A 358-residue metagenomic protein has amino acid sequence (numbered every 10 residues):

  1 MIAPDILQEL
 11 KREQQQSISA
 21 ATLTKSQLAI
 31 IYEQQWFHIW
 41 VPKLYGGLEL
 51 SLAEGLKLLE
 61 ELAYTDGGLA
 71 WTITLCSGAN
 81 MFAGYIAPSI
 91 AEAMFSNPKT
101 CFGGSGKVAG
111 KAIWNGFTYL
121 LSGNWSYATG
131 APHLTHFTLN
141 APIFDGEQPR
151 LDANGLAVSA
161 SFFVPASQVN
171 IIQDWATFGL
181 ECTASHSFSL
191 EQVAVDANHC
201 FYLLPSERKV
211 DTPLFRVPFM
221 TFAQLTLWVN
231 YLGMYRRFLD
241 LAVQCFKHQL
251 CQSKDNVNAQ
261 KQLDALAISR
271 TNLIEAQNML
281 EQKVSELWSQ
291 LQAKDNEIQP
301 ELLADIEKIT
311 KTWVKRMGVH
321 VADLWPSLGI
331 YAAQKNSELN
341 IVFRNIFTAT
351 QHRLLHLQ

Functional and structural regions predicted by a protein language model:
I6-E9, F238-L241, N272, M279 (+1 more regions): Amphipathic, well-ordered alpha-helical segments in soluble domains
K11, Q15-I18, I274-T312, W325-A333: C-terminal helix-coil-helix/basic helical segment that borders enzyme active sites and/or dimer interfaces and provides
L23-E33, H38-L134: Glycine-rich flavin
L58, L121-G123, L190, Y235 (+1 more regions): Buried hydrophobic positions in well-ordered alpha/beta secondary-structure cores of metabolic enzymes
N124-Q168, G329: DPxDG-like acidic metal-binding loop motif
T177-L273: Glycine-rich beta->alpha junctions and the first turn(s) of the following alpha-helix
G233-R236, D264-I274, E307, K311-G318 (+1 more regions): Generic structural signal for well-ordered, non-transmembrane alpha-helical segments in soluble/cytosolic regions
V319-Q358: Glycine-rich phosphate/cofactor-binding loops in nucleotide/flavin-utilizing enzymes
